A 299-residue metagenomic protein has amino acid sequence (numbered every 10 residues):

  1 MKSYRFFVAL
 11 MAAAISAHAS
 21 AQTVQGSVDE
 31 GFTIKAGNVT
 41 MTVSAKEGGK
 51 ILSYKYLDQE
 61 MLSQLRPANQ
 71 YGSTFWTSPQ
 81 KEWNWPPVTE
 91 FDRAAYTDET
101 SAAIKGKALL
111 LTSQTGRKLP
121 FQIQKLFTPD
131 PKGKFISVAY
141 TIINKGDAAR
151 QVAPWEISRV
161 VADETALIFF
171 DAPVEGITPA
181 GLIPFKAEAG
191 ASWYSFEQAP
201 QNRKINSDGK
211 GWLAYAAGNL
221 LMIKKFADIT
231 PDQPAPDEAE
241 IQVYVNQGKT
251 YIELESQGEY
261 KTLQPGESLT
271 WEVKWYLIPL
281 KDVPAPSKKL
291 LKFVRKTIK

Functional and structural regions predicted by a protein language model:
M1-V8: Bacterial N-terminal signal peptides that target proteins for export
V8-S16: Bacterial N-terminal signal peptides
A17-A21: Sec/Tat signal peptide C-region and signal peptidase I cleavage site
Q22-G26, K35, W83-G133, Q151-V152 (+2 more regions): Extended, loop-rich substrate-binding clefts of extracytoplasmic carbohydrate-active enzymes
K35-A95: Acidic-aromatic substrate-binding/catalytic surfaces of carbohydrate-active enzymes
V39-M41, G49-S53, E60, K134 (+3 more regions): A contiguous, surface-exposed recognition patch within enzymatic or periplasmic domains that forms
Y276-K299: Terminal connector regions
